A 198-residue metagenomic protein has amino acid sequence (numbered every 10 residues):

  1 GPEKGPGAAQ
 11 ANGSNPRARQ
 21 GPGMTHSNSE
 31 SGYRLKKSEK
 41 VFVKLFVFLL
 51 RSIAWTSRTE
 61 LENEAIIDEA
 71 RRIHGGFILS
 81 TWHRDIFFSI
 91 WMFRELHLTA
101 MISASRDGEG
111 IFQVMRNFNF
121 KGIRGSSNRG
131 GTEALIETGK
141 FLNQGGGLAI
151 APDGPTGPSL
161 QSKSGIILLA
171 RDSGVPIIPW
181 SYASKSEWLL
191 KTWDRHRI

Functional and structural regions predicted by a protein language model:
N12, R17-I90, R94-L96, F112: Membrane-anchoring hydrophobic helices of lipid-metabolizing enzymes
H74-R129, W188-L189: Catalytic core of membrane glycerolipid acyltransferases/transacylases, capturing the structured, soluble-facing
G108-F112, E133-K140: Short, charged beta->alpha transition segments
G125, A151, P179-W180: Generic beta-sheet signal
E137-L169, S173: Catalytic-site beta-strand/loop segments enriched in glycine and acidic/polar residues
Q161-I198: A cross-family acyltransferase "interaction/gating" segment
